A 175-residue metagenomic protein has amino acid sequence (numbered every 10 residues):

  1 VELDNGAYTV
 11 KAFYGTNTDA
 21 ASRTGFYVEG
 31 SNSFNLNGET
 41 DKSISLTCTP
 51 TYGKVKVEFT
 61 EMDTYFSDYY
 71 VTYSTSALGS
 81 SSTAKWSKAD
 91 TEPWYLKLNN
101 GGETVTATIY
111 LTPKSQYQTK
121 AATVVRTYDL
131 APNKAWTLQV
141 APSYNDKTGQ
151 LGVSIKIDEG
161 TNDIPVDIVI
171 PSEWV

Functional and structural regions predicted by a protein language model:
V1-D19, S67-W136, P171-V175: Tryptophan-paired
E2, E29, E39, E58-E61 (+4 more regions): Glutamate identity and glutamate-enriched acidic tracts
G15-T51, P113-G160: Structured interaction patches on ligand/partner-binding surfaces of diverse proteins
N37-K42, V55-E58, Y70-S76: Eukaryote-skewed repeat-based solenoidal scaffolds used as protein-protein interaction platforms, primarily
D41, D63-F66: Short, structured coil/loop segments at alpha-helix boundaries
T47-M62: A short, Gly/Thr-enriched small/hydrophobic beta-strand-prone motif that recurs across taxa
D158-W174: Short, low-complexity, Pro/Ser/Thr/Gly-rich segments in the mature regions of secreted, periplasmic
